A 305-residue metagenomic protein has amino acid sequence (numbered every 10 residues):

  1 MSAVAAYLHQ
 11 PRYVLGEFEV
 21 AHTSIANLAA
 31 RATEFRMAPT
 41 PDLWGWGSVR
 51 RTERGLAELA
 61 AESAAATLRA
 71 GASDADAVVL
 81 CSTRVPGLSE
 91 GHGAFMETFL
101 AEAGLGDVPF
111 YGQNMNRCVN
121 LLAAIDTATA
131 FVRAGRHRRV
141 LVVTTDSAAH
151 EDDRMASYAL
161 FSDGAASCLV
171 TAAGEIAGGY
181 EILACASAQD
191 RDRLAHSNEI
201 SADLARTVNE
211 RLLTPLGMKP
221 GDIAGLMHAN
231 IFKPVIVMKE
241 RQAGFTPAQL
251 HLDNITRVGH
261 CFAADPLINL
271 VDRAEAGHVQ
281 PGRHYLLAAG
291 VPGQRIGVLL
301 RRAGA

Functional and structural regions predicted by a protein language model:
M1-R54, D152-R211, P215, P292 (+1 more regions): Condensing-enzyme catalytic core mediating Claisen C-C bond formation in acyl metabolism
R12, C81-P86, M115-V119, T144-A149 (+2 more regions): Acidic, glycine-rich active-site loops and adjacent beta-strand->loop/helix elements that engage anionic groups
T33-M37, E90-G104, V140-T145, G179-A184 (+1 more regions): Acidic-glycine-rich active-site phosphate/pyrophosphate-binding loop
G55-G71, S201-L216, N269-R273: Short, well-ordered amphipathic alpha-helical segments that serve as non-catalytic structural scaffolds within diverse
L56-M115, M218-I236: Conserved beta-ketoacyl condensing-enzyme motif
A61, G87-H92, G106, N114-R133 (+1 more regions): Claisen-condensing/thiolase-fold acyl-transfer catalytic domains that form or cleave C-C bonds in fatty acid
A75, H137-R138, I223, G282: Short, high-confidence coil segments that cap the C-terminus of an alpha-helix and link into the following beta-strand
R133, H137-G164: Flexible, glycine-rich active-site loops centered on histidine and acidic residues that chelate a metal or position
